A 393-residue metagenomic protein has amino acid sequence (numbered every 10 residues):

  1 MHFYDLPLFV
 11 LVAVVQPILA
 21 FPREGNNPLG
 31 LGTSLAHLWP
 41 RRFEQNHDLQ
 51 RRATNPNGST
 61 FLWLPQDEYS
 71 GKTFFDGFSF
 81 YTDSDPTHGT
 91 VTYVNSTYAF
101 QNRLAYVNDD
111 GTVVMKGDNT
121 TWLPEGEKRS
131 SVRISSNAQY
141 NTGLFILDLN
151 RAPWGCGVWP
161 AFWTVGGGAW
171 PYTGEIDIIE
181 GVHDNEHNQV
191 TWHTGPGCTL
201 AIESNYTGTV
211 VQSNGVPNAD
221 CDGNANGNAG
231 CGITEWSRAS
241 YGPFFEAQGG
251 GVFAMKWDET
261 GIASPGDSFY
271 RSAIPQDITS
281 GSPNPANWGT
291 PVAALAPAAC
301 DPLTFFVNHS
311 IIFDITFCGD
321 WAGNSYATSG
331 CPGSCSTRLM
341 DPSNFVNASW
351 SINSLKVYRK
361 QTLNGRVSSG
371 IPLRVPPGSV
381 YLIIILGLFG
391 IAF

Functional and structural regions predicted by a protein language model:
H2-Y4, L19-R366: GH16 jelly-roll
F3-F9, S379-L382: Sec-dependent signal peptide recognition, specifically the positively charged N-region followed immediately by
L11-A13: Perimembrane topogenic segments of multi-pass inner/organellar membrane proteins
V15-P17: N-terminal signal peptide c-region/cleavage motif recognized by signal peptidases
I371-F393: Cleavable C-terminal sorting propeptides in eukaryotic secreted/cell-surface proteins
